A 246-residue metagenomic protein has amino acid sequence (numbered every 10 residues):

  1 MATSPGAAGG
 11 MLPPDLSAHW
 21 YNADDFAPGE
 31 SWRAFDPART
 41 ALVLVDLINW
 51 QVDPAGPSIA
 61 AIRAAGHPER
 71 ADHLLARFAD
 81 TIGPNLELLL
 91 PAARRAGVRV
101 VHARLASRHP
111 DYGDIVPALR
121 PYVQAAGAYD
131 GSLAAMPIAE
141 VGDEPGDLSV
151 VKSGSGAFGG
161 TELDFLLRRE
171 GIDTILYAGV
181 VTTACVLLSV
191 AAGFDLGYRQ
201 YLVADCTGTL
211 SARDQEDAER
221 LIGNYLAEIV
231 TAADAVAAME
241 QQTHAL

Functional and structural regions predicted by a protein language model:
M1-A41, A55-I62, P91-A96, S107-R108 (+1 more regions): Active-site-adjacent betaalpha module
V43-V45: Short hydrophobic beta-strand that contains or immediately precedes a catalytic carboxylate
L47-A55: Short acidic, Gly/Ser-rich segments with clustered Asp/Glu that frequently serve as metal-coordination loops in enzyme
V52, H109-Y112: Short catalytic/ligand-binding loop motif for oxyanion handling, primarily in non-cytosolic enzymes, centered on
A55-L75: A solvent-exposed, charged loop/short amphipathic helix patch at secondary-structure junctions
H73-T81, L176-T183: Short, glycine-rich nucleotide/cofactor-binding loops
D80-R99: A short, N-terminal amphipathic alpha-helix
V101, L105: A basic- and aromatic-enriched beta-loop-alpha substructure that forms the phosphate/nucleotide- and DNA/RNA-contacting
